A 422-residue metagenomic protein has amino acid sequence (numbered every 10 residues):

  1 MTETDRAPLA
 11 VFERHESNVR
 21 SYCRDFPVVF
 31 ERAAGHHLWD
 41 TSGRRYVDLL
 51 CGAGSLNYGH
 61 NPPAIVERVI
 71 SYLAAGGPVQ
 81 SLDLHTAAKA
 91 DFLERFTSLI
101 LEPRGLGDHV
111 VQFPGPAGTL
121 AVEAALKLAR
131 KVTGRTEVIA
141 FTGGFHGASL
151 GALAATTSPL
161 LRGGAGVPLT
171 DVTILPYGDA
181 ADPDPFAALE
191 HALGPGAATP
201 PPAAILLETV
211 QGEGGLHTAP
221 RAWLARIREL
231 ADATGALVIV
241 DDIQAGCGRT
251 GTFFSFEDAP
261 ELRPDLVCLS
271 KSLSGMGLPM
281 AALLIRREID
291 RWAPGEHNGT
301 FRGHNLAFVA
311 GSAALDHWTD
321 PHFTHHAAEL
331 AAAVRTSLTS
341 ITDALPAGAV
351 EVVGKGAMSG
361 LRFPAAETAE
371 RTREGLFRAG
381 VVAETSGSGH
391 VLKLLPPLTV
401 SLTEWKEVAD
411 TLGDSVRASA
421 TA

Functional and structural regions predicted by a protein language model:
T2-A422: Conserved N-terminal phosphate-binding loop of PLP-dependent enzymes in the Aspartate aminotransferase
